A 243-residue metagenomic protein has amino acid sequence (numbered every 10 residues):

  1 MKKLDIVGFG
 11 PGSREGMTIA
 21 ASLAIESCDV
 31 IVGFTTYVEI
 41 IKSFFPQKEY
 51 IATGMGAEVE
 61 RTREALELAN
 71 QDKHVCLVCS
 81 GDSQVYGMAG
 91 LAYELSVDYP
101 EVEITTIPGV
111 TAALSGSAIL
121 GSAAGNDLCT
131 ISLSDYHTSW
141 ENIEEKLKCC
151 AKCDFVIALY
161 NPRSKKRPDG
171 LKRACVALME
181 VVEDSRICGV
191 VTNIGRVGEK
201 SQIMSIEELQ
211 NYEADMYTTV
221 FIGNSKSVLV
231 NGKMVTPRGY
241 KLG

Functional and structural regions predicted by a protein language model:
M1-I104, S115: Class I S-adenosyl-L-methionine
L4-I6, K152-G243: A contiguous loop/helix-start segment that scaffolds small-molecule binding in enzyme catalytic cores
F9-P11, F34-T36, T53-M55, S80-D82 (+7 more regions): Fold-independent oxyanion-binding glycine-rich loops and adjacent beta-strand/coil segments at enzyme active sites
G10-G16, T138-W140, Q202-M204: Short gly/ser/thr-rich secondary-structure transition/capping motifs
L23-A24, L68, V97-D98, L120-A124 (+4 more regions): Solvent-exposed alpha-helices and their adjacent loops that cap or buttress functional pockets in soluble metabolic
K73-C79, A123-L133, E207-M216: A polyampholytic, Gly/Pro-enriched intrinsically disordered region
V85-C153: Class I SAM-dependent methyltransferase SAM-binding "motif I" and its flanking Rossmann-like core
